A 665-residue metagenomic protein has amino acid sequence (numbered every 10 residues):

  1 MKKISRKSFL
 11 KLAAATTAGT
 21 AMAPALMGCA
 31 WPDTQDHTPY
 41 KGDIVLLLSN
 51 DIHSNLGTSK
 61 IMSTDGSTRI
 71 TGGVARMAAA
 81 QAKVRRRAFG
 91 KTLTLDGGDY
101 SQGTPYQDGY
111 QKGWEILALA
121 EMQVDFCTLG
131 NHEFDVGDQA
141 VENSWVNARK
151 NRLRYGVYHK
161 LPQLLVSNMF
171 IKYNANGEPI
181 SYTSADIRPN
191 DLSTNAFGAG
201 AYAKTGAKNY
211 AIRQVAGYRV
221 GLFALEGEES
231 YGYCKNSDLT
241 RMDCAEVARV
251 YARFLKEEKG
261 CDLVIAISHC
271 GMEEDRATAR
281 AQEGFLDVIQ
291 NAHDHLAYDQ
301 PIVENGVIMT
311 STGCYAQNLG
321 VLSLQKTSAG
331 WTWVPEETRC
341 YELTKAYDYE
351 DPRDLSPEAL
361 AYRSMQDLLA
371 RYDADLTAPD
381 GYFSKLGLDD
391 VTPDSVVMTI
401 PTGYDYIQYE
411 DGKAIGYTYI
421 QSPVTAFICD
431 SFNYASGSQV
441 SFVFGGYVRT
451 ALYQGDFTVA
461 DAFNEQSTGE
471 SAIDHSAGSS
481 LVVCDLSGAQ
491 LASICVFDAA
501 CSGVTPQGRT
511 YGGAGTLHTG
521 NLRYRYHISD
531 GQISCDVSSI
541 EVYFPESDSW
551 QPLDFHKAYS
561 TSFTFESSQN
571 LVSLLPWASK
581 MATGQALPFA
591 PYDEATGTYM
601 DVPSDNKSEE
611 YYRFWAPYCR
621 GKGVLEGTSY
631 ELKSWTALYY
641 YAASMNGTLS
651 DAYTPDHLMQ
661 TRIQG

Functional and structural regions predicted by a protein language model:
M1-T17: N-terminal secretory signal peptides and thylakoid transit peptides that target proteins across membranes
K2-K3, I70, R241, C484: A structural signal for short, well-ordered beta-strand elements
L10, A30-A346, V424: Acidic, metal/ion-coordinating pockets
A13, W145, C495-D498: A general structural motif at alpha-helix termini
G19-A21: Bacterial N-terminal signal peptides
D36-L48, S54-A79, E121, G313-G665: Catalytic centers of hydrolytic enzymes
